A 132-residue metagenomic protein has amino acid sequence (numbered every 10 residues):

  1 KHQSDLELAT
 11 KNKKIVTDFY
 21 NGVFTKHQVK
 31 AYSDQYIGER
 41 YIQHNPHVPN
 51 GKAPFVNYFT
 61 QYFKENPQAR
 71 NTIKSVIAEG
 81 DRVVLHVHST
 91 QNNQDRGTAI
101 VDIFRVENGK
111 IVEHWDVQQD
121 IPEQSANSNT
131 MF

Functional and structural regions predicted by a protein language model:
K1-F132: C-terminal and inter-domain tail/linker signature
